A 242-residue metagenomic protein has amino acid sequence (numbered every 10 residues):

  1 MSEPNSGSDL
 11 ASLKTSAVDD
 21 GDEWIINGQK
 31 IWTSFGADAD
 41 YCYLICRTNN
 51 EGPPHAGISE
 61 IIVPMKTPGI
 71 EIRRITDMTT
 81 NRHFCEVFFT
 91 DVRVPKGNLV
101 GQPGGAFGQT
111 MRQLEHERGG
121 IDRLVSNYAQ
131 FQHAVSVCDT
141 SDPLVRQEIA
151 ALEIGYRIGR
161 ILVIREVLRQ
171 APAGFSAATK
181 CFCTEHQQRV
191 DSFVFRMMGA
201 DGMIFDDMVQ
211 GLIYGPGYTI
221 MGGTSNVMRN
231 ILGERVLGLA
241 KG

Functional and structural regions predicted by a protein language model:
P4-S6, I31-G36, M78-T79, G217-T224: Glycine-rich phosphate/pyrophosphate-binding beta-alpha loops
D9-L13: Structural signature of FAD isoalloxazine-binding scaffolds in flavoprotein oxidoreductases
T15-V18: A structural signal for short hydrophobic beta-strand segments in well-ordered beta-sheet cores
N27-R73: A short core secondary-structure module
I70-R160, Y218: Glycine-rich beta->alpha junctions and the first turn(s) of the following alpha-helix
Q109, Q113-H116, I121, M198-G242: Glycine-rich phosphate/cofactor-binding loops in nucleotide/flavin-utilizing enzymes
D139, P143-R146, Y156-D207: C-terminal helix-coil-helix/basic helical segment that borders enzyme active sites and/or dimer interfaces and provides
